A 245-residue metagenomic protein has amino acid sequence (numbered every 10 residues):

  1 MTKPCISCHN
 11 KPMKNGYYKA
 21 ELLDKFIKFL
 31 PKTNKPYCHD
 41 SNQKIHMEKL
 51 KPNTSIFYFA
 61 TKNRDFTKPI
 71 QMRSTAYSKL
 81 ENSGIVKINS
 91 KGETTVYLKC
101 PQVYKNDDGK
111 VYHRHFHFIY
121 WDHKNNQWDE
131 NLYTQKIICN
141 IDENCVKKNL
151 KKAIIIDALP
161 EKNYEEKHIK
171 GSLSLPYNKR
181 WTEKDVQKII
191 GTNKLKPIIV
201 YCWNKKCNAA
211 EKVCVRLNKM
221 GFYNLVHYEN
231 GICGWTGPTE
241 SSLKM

Functional and structural regions predicted by a protein language model:
M1-C139: Beta-strand-dominated extracellular/periplasmic modules and repeats in secreted or surface-exposed proteins
P4-C8, S41, P101-G109, H123-A153 (+1 more regions): Rhodanese-like catalytic fold shared by cysteine-dependent sulfurtransferases and DSP/PTP-type phosphatases
N53, L159-P160: Alpha/beta-hydrolase superfamily serine-hydrolase fold, recognizing
N63, P160-E161: Short, solvent-exposed loop/turn segments at secondary-structure junctions
